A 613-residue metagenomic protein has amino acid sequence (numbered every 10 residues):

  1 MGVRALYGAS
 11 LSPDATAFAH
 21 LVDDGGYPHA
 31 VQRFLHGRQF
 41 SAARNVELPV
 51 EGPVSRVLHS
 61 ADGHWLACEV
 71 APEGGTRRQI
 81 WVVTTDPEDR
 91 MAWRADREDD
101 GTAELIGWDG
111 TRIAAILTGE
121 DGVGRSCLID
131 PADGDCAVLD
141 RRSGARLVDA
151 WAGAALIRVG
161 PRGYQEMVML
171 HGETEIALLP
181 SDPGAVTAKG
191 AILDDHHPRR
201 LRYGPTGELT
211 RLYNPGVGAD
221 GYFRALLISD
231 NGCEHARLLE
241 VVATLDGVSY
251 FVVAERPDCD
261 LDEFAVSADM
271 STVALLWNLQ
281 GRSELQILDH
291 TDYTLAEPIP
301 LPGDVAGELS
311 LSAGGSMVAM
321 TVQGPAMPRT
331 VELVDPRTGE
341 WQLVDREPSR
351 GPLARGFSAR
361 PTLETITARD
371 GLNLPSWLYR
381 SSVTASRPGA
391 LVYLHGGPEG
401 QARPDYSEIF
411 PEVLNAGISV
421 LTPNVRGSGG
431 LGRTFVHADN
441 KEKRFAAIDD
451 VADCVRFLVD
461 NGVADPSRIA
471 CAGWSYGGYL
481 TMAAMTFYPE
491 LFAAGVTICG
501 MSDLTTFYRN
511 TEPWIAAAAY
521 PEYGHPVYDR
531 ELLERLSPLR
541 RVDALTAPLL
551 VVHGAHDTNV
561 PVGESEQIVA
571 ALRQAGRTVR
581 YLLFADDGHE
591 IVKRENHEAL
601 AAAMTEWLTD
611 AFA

Functional and structural regions predicted by a protein language model:
M1-P375, Y379-S386, P398-A416, K443 (+1 more regions): Peripheral, non-catalytic segments that deliver or gate enzyme domains
P215, H395, W474-G477: A glycine-rich phosphate-binding loop feature that marks nucleotide/adenosyl-phosphate handling sites
L226, A390-V392, L550: Conserved beta-strand elements of the Class I
R387, A402-R403, P561, K593: Alpha-helix N-cap/helix-start motif
P388-G389, F492: Local beta-strand N-terminus motif with an aromatic residue
A390, L414-N424, R580: A fold-wide structural signal in alpha/beta-hydrolase
L394-G396, H553: The conserved beta1-alpha1 loop
V425-A613: Active-site-proximal cap/loop segments of hydrolase catalytic domains
